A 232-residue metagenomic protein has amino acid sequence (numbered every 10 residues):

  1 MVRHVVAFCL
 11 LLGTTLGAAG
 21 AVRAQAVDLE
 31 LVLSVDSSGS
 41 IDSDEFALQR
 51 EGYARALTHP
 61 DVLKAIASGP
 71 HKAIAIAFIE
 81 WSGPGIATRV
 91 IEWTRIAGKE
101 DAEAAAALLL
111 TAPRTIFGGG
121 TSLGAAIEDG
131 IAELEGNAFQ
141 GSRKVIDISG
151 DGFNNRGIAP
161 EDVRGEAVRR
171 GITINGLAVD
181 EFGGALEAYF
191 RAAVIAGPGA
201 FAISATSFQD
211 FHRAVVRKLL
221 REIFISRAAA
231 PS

Functional and structural regions predicted by a protein language model:
V6-G17: Bacterial N-terminal signal peptides
A18-Q25: Sec/Tat signal peptide C-region and signal peptidase I cleavage site
A26-E92, A126, G130, V145-S149 (+1 more regions): Von Willebrand factor
S34-D44, I76, E92, L109-G120 (+3 more regions): Second-shell loop/turn segments in exported
E51-V62, G83, I131-F139, N154 (+5 more regions): Sec-exported extracytoplasmic/periplasmic mature domains
I66, G152-A193: VWA/integrin I-like adhesion module and closely mimicked acidic/polar interface patches used
T88, E100-K144, G176-L186, D210 (+1 more regions): Von Willebrand factor
V179-A229: Von Willebrand factor A/integrin I-like adhesion domains
